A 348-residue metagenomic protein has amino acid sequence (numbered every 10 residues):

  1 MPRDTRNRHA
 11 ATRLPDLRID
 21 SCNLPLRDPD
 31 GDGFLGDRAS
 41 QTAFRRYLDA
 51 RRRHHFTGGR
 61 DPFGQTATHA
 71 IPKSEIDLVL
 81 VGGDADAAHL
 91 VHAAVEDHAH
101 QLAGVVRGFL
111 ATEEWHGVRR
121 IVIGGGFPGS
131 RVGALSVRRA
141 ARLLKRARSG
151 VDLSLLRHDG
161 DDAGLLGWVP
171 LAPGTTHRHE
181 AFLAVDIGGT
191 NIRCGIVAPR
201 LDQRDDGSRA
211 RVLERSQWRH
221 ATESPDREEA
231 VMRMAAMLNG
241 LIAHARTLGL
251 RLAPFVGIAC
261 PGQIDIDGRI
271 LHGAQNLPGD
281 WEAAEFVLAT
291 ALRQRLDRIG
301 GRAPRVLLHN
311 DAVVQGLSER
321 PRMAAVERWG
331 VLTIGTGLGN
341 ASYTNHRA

Functional and structural regions predicted by a protein language model:
P2-G33, R38-D61, W168-L213, G330-R347: Gly/Thr-rich phosphate-binding beta-strand-loop-beta motif of the actin/hexokinase/Hsp70
F34-T66, G125, L250-A291, T336: Gly/Ser/Thr-rich active-site cleft segment
A43-R53, H69-D84, I123-G126, G188 (+2 more regions): Short loop/turn segments at strand-loop or loop-helix junctions that form parts of catalytic or ligand-binding pockets
G64-G117, L155-D161, Q217, A221-L252: Adenine-nucleotide phosphate-binding core of ATP-dependent small-molecule kinases
V95, Q101, F109, E113-L143 (+1 more regions): Glycine-rich phosphate-binding loops at beta-strand->alpha-helix junctions
G108-G117, L144-R148, P173-T176, L201-D206 (+3 more regions): Alpha-helix termini
G126-G133, G188-R193, Q263, V313-V314 (+1 more regions): Gly/Ser/Thr-rich loops at beta-strand to alpha-helix junctions that form or flank small-molecule/cofactor-binding
G129-S154, H158-D161, R219-M232, L252-F255 (+1 more regions): Glycine-rich phosphate-binding loop and adjoining helix at the ATP-binding site of ATP-dependent phosphoryl-transfer
